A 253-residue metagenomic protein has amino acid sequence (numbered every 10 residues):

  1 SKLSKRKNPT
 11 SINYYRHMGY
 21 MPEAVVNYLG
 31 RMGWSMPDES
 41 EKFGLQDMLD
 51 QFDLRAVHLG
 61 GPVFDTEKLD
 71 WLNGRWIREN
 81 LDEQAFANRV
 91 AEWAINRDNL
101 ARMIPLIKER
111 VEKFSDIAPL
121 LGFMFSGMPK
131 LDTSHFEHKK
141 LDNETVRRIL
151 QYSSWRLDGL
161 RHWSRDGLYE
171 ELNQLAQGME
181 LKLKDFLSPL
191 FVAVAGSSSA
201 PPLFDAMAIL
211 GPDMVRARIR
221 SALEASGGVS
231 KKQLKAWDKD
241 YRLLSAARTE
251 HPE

Functional and structural regions predicted by a protein language model:
S1-I77, S188, V192-V194, S198 (+1 more regions): Alpha-helical recognition segments enriched in aromatics with Gly/Pro capping that present substrate-recognition
H17, G74-R78, I95, E112 (+5 more regions): Amphipathic alpha-helical interaction elements
L29, N73, I104-V111, M124 (+3 more regions): Short alpha-helical scaffolding segments that buttress acidic/His motifs in well-ordered protein cores
W34-D38, V57-H58, R78-D82, N99 (+7 more regions): Intrinsically disordered or highly flexible coil/loop and linker segments, enriched in small and charged/polar residues
D82-M179, L183, Y241: Small-residue-rich helix-loop
D166-A236: Charged substrate- and nucleic-acid-binding regions of tRNA-handling and nucleotidyl-transfer enzymes, centered on
S245-E253: Mixed-charge, low-complexity intrinsically disordered regions
